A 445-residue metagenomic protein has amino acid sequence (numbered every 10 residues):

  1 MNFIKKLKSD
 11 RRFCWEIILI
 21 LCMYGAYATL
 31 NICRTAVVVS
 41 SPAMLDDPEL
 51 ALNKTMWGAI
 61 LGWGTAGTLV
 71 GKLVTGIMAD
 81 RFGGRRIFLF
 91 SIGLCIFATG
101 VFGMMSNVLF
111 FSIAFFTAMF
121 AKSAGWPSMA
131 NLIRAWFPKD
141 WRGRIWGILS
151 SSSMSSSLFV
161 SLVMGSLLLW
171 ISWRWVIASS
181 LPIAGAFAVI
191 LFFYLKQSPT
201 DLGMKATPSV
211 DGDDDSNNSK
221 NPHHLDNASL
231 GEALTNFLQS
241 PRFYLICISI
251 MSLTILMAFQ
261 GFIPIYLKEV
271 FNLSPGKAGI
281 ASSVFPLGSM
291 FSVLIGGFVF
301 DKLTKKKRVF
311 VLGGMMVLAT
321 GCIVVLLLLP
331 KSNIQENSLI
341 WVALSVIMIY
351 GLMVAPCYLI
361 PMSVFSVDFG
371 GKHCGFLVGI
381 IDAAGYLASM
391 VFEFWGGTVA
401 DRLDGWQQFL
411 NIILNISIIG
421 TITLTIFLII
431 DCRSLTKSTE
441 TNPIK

Functional and structural regions predicted by a protein language model:
N2-F13, G203-L245, I444-K445: Juxtamembrane intracellular "pre-TM" segments in multi-pass secondary transporters
V37-V39, S240-G296, Y358, M362 (+1 more regions): Extracytoplasmic gate region of multi-pass secondary transporters
V70-V108: Conserved MFS/SLC helix-loop-helix module at the cytosolic interface between two early adjacent transmembrane helices
G71-G83, V293-K305, A400-D401: Helix-to-loop junctions at the C-terminal end of transmembrane segments in multipass secondary transporters
R81-I92, D301-M316: Cytoplasmic membrane-interface "Motif A"-like loop-to-helix N-cap segments of 12-TM Major Facilitator Superfamily
A114-M154: Cytoplasmic helix-loop-helix junction between adjacent transmembrane helices in 12-TM secondary transporters
L149-T200: Helix-loop-helix hairpin linking two adjacent transmembrane segments in secondary transporters
K306-V364: C-terminal transmembrane helical hairpin of 12-TM major facilitator-type secondary transporters
